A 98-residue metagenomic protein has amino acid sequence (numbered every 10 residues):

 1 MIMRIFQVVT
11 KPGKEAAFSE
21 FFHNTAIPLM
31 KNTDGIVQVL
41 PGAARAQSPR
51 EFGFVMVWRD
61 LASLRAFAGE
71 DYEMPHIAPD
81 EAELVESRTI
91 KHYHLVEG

Functional and structural regions predicted by a protein language model:
I2, V37-R50, H76-G98: Glycine-rich beta-strand-turn "strand-cap" elements at beta-sheet edges
I2-V9, V39-E70: Short, well-ordered beta-strand segments in beta-rich or mixed alpha/beta enzyme and ligand-binding folds
V9-P12, E70, Y93-E97: Intrinsically disordered, low-complexity segments enriched in polar/charged small residues
P12-Q38, Y72-D80: Short amphipathic alpha-helical segments
K14-A16, A62-L64, G98: Residue-level signal for secondary-structure boundary sites
A17, E51-G53, D71, K91-H92: Intrinsically disordered, low-complexity N-terminal regions enriched in serine/proline/glycine with scattered basic
F22-T25, W58, E97: Prokaryotic Sec-type signal peptides and long signal-anchor helices with extended Leu/Ile/Val-rich h-regions
